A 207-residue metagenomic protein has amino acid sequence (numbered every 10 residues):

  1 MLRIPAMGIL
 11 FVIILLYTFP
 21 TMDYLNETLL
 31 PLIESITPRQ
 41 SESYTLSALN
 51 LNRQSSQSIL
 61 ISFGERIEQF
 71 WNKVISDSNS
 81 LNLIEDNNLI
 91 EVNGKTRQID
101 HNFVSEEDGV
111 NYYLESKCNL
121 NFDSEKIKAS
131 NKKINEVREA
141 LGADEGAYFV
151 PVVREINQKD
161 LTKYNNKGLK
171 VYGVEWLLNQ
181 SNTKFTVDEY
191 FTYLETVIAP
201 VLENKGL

Functional and structural regions predicted by a protein language model:
L10-N79: Interdomain/boundary linker segments immediately adjacent to catalytic/signaling cores
S62-F70, Q98, E125, A129-K132: Short, well-structured alpha-helical interface segments that form or flank functional binding sites
N72, S76-Q98: A broadly used, surface-exposed interaction patch
D77-N82, E107-V110, A140-D144: Secondary-structure boundary elements
T96-Y113: Active-site beta-strand-loop-beta-strand hairpin of nuclease catalytic cores that positions key catalytic residues
S116-E175: Catalytic cores of nucleic-acid endonucleases
L161-L207: Charged, structured surface patches that assemble and position nucleic-acid processing machinery
